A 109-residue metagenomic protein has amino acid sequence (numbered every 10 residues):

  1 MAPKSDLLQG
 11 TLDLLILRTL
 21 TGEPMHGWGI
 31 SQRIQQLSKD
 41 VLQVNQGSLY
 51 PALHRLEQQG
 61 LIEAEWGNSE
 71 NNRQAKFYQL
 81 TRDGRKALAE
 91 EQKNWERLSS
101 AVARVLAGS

Functional and structural regions predicted by a protein language model:
M1-L8, E91: Intrinsically disordered, low-complexity serine/threonine- and proline-rich regulatory segments
D6-S48: N-terminal helix-turn-helix DNA-binding core of bacterial DNA-binding proteins
L49-L56: Basic amphipathic alpha-helical segments that dock to polyanions
E57-R73, Q79: Beta-hairpin "wing" of winged helix-turn-helix
L80-G84: Accessory beta->alpha helical hairpin/"wing" motif in late/C-terminal subdomains of nucleic-acid enzymes
R85-S109: Amphipathic alpha-helical dimerization/coiled-coil segments that flank or bridge DNA-binding/regulatory modules
